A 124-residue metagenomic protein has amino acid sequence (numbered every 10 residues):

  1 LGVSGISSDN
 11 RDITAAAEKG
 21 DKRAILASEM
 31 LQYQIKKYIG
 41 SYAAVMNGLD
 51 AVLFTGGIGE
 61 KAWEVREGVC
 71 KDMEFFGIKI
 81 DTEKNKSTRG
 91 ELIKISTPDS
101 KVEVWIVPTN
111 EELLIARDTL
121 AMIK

Functional and structural regions predicted by a protein language model:
G2-I6, N10-V45: Adenine-nucleotide phosphate-binding core of ATP-dependent small-molecule kinases
I13, A116-T119: Buried hydrophobic packing segments
N47-G57: Short glycine-rich phosphate-binding loop at a beta-alpha junction
I58-K61, L113: Gly/Ser/Thr-rich loops at beta-strand to alpha-helix junctions that form or flank small-molecule/cofactor-binding
W63, E67-E111: Conserved phosphate-binding/catalytic loops in two-lobed NTP-binding clefts
I123-K124: Short, hydrophobic alpha-helical segments
